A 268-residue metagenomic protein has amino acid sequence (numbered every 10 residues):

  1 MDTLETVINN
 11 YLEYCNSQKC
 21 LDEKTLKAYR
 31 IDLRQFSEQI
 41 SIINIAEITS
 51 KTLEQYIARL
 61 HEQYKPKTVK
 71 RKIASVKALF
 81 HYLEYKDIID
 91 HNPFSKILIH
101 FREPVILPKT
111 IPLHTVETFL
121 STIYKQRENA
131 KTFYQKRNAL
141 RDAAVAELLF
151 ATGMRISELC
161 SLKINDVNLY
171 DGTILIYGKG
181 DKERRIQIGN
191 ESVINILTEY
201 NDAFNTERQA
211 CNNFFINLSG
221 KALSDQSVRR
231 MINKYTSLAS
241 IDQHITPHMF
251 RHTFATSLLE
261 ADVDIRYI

Functional and structural regions predicted by a protein language model:
M1-Y267: Conserved catalytic core of the tyrosine transesterase superfamily
